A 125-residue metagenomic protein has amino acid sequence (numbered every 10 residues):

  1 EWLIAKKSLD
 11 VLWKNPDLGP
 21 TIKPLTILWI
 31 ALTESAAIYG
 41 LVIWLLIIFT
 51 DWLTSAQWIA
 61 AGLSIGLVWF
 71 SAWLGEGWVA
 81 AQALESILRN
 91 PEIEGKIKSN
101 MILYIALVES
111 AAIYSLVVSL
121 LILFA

Functional and structural regions predicted by a protein language model:
E1-A125: Hydrophobic, small-residue-rich transmembrane alpha-helices and their short perimembrane loops in multi-pass membrane
